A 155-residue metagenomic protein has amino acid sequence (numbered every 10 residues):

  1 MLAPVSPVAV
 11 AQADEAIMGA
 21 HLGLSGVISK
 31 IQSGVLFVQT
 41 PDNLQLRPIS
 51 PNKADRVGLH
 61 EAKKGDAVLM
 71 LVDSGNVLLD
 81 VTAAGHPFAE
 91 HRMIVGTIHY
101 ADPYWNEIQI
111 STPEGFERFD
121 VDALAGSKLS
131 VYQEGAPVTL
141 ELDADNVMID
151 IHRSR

Functional and structural regions predicted by a protein language model:
L2-F116, D122-R155: Short, flexible, surface-exposed loop segments at domain boundaries
